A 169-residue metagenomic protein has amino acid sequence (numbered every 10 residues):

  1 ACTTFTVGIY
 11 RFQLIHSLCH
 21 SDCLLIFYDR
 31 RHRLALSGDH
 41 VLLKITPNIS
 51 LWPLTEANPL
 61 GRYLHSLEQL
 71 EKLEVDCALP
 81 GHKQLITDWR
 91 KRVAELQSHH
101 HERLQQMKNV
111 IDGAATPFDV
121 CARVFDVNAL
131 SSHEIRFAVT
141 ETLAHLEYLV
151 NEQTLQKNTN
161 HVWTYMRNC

Functional and structural regions predicted by a protein language model:
A1-Q13: Alpha-helix-centered segments that form part of catalytic cores
C2-T3, L25, Q153: Residue-level detector of beta-strand structural context in well-folded domains
F5, L70-L73, L149: Hydrophobic helix-cap positions at the C-terminus of alpha-helices in RecA-like/P-loop ATPase nucleotide-binding cores
T6-V7, D29, K157-T159: Generic beta-strand structural signal
R11-L104: Metallo-beta-lactamase
N109-C169: C-terminal regulatory/interaction regions
